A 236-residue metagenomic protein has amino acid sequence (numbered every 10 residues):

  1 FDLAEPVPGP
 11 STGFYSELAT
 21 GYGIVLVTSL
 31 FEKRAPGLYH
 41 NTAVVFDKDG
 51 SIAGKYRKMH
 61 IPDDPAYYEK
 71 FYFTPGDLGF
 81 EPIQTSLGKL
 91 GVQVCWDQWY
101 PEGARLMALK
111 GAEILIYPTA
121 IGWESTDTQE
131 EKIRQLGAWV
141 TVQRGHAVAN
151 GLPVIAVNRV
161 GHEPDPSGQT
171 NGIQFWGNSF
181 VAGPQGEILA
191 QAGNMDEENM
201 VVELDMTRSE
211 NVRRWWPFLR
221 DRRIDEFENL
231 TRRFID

Functional and structural regions predicted by a protein language model:
V7-V27, K89, C95-N199: CN hydrolase (nitrilase-like) catalytic-core segments centered on the catalytic cysteine and neighboring Lys/Glu
T28-L30, T42-V45, E81, S179-V181 (+1 more regions): Short beta-strand scaffold segments in enzyme catalytic cores
K33-A35: Short glycine/acidic-enriched loop and turn motifs that connect beta-strands
N41, V45-A53, F180-L189: Short, glycine-anchored, charge-dense loop/turn motifs used at functional sites
T42, K55-R57, Q191-G193, V201: Residue-level detector of high-confidence beta-strand sites
K58-Y72, D196-R213: A short, polar/charged loop-to-alpha-helix boundary motif
P65-E81, Q98-Y100: Active-site glycine-rich loop that binds ribose-phosphate moieties when present
F80-K110, T119, S209-D236: Cysteine/selenocysteine-centered motifs that mediate thiol-based redox chemistry or coordinate metal-sulfur cofactors
